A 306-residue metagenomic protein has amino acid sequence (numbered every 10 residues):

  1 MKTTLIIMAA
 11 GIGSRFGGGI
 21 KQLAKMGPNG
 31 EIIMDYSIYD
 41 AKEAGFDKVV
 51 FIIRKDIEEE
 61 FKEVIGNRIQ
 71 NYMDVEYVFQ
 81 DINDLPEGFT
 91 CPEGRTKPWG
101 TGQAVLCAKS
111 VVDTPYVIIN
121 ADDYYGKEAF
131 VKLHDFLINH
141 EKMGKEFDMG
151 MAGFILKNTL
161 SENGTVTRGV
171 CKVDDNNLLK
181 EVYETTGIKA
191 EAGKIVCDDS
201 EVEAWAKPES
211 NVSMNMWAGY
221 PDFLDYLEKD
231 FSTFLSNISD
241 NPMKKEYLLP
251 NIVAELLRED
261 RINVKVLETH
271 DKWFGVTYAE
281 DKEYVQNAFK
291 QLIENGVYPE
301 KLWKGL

Functional and structural regions predicted by a protein language model:
K2-G66, V75, Q80, T114: N-terminal glycine-rich phosphate-binding loop and ensuing alpha1 helix
F61-I65, L133, V285: Hydrophobic packing residues within well-ordered alpha-helices of enzyme cores
I69-T114: Short phosphate-binding loop-to-helix
P86-P98, G164-G169, E280-Y284: Short, surface-exposed amphipathic charged segments that create phosphate/polyanion-binding patches used for binding
T114-Y124: Short beta-strand-to-loop acidic/aromatic patch adjacent to the donor-nucleotide binding site
K127-W217, P221: Conserved core of the sugar-phosphate nucleotidyltransferase
E228-I262: A C-terminal functional module that forms or caps the active site or interfaces directly with catalytic machinery
D260-N263, W273-L306: Hydrophobic helical membrane-anchoring modules
